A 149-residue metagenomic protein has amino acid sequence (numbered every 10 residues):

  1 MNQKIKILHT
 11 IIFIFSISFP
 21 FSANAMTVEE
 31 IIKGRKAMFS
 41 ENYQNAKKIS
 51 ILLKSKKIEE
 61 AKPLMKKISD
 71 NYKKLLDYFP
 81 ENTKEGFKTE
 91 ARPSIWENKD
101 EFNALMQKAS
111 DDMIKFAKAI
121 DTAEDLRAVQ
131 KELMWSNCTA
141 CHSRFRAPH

Functional and structural regions predicted by a protein language model:
M1-K6: Positively charged n-region of N-terminal signal peptides that target proteins for export
I7-H9, M38: Sequence-pattern detector for short linear motifs and compositional/periodic biases rather than a specific fold
H9-F19: Bacterial N-terminal signal peptides
F19-T27: Sec/Tat signal peptide C-region and signal peptidase I cleavage site
V28-H149: Sequence context surrounding c-type heme c attachment/ligation sites in exported
